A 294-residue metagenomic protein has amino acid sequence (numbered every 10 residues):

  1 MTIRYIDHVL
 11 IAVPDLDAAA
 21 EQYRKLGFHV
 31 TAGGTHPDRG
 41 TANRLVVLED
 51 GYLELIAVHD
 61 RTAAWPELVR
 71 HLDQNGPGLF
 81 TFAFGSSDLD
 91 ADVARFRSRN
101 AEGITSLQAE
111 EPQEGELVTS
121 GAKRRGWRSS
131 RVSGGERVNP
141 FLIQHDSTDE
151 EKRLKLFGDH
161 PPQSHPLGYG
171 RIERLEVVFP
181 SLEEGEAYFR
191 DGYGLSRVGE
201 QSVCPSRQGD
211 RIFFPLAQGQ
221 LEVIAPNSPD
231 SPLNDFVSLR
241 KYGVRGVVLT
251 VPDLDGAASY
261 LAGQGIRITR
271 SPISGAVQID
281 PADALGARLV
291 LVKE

Functional and structural regions predicted by a protein language model:
M1-I6, I11-V30, L48-G199, P205-E294: Glyoxalase I/VOC metalloenzyme domain signal
T31-T35: Membrane-interface helix-loop junction between the first two transmembrane segments
R44-V46: Short beta-strand scaffold segments in enzyme catalytic cores
